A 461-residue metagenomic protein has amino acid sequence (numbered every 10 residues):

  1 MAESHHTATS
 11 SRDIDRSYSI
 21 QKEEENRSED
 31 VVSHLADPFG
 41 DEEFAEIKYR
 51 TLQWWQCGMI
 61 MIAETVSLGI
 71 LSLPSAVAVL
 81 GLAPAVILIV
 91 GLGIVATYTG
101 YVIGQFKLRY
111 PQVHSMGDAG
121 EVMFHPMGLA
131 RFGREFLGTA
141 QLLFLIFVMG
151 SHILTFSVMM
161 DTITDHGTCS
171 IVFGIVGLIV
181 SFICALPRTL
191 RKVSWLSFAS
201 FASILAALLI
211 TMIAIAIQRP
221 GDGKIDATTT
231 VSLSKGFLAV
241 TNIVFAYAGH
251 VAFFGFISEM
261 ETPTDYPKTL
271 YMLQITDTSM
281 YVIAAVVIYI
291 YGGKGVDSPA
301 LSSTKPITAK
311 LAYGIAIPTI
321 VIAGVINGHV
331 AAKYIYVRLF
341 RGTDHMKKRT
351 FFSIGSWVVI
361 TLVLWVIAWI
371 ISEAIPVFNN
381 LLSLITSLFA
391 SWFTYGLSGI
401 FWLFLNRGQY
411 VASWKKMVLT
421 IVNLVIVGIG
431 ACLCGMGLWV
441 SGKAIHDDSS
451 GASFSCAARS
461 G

Functional and structural regions predicted by a protein language model:
M1-S75, T97-Y98: Membrane-interface "cap" regions at the ends of multi-pass membrane proteins
E24, V32-R50, V86, G91 (+3 more regions): First extracellular/luminal loop
Y49-R50, W55, Y101, K107-G174 (+4 more regions): Membrane-interfacial loop- and helix-cap regions that link adjacent transmembrane helices in polytopic membrane proteins
I60, L88-G93, T269, L273 (+1 more regions): Alpha-helical transmembrane segments of multi-pass membrane proteins, especially transporters and channels
L68, G93-V102, L178-L186: Central hydrophobic cores of alpha-helical transmembrane segments in multi-pass inner-membrane proteins across all
P74-F106, V113, G117: Extracellular loop-to-transmembrane helix junctions
A76, I183-R188, I370-P376: Hydrophobic alpha-helical transmembrane segments
